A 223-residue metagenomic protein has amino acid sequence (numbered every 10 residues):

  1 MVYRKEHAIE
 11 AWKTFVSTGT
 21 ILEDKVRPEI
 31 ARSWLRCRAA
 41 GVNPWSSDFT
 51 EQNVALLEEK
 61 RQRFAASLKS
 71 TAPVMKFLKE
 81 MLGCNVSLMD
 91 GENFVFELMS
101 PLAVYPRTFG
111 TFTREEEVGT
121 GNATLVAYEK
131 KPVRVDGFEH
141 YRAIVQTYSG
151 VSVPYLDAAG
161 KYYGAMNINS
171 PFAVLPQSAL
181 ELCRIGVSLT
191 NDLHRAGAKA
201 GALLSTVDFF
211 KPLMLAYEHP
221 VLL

Functional and structural regions predicted by a protein language model:
M1-R114, F172-L222: Intrinsically disordered, low-complexity terminal regulatory regions
G91-E92, F96, P106-T190, L223: Sensory/regulatory domains in signal-transduction proteins
